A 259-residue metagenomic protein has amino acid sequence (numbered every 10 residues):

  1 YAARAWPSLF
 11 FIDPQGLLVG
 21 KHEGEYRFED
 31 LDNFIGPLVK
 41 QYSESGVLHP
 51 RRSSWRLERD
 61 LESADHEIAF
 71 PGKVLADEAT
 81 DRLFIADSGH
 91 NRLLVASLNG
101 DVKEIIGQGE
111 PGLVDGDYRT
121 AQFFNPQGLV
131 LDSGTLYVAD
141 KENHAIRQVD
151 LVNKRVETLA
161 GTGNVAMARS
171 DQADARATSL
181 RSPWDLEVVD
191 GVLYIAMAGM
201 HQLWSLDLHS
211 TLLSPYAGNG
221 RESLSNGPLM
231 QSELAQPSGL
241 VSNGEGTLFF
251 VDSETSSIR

Functional and structural regions predicted by a protein language model:
Y1-F34: Thiol/disulfide oxidoreductase modules built on the thioredoxin-like
F10, N91-V95, D101, H144-R147 (+3 more regions): A short loop-to-beta-strand structural motif that recurs across blades of beta-propeller domains
F28-S63: Pro/Ala/Gly-rich low-complexity, hydrophilic intrinsically disordered segments
H49-G72, G100-Q127, R155-W184, S210-S238 (+1 more regions): Gly/Pro-rich loop segments of beta-rich domains
L61-L94: Beta-strand-rich domains and repeat architectures in extracellular enzymes and scaffolds, especially beta-propellers
A76-T80, L131-G134, V188-G191, S242-E245: Residue-level detector of Asp-centered blade-edge/turn motifs that repeat once per structural unit in beta-propeller
D77-E78, L83-G89, V138-E142, I195-G199 (+1 more regions): Conserved beta-strand positions in repeat-built beta-propeller and related beta-rich domains
